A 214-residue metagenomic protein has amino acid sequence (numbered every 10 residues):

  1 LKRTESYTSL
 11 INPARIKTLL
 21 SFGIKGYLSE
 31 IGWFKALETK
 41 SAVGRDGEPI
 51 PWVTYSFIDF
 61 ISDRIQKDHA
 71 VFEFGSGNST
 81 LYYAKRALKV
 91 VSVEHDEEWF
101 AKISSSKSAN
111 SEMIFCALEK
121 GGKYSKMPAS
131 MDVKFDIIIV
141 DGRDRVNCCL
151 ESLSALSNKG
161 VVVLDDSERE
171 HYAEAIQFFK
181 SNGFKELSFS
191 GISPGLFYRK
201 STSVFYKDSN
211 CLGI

Functional and structural regions predicted by a protein language model:
L1-W52: Membrane-proximal basic amphipathic "stem/tether" segments
Y7, R143-I214: C-terminal substrate-binding/active-site "lid" region of AdoMet-derived donor-dependent transferases
P51-K120: SAM cofactor-binding core of SAM-dependent methyltransferases, primarily the Rossmann-like beta-alpha-beta module
D68, K134-D136, K159: Local beta-strand N-terminus motif with an aromatic residue
F72, I137-I139, V163: Structural motif
F74, H95, G142, D166-S167: Generic detector of well-ordered alpha-helical packing
A117-A129: Surface-exposed interaction regions that form or flank ligand-binding interfaces
M127-I137: A short acidic, Gly/Pro-enriched loop at the edge of an enzyme's catalytic core that lines a small-molecule cofactor
